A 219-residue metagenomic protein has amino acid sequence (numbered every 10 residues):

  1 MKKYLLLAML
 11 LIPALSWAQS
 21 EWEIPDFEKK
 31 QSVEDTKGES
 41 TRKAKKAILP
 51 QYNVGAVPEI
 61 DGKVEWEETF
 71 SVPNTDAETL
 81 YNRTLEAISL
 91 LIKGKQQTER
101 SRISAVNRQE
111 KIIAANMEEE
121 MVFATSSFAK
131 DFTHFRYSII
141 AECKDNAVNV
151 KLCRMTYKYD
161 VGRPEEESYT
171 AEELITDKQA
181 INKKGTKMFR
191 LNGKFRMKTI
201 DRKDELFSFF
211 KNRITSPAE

Functional and structural regions predicted by a protein language model:
M1-E23: Bacterial Sec-dependent N-terminal signal peptides
Q19-E219: Ser/Thr-rich, low-complexity intrinsically disordered terminal regions
